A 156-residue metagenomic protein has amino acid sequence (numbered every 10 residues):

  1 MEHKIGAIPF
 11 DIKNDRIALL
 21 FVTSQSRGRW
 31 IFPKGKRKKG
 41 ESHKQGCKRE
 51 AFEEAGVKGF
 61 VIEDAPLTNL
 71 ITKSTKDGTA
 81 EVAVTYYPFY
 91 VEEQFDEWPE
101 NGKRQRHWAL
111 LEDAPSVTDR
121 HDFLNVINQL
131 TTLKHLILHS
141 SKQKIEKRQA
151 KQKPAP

Functional and structural regions predicted by a protein language model:
M1-F32: N-terminal strand-loop-strand
H3, A18, A80-Y87, Q105: Short beta-strand micro-motifs in enzyme catalytic cores
N14-D15, S26-R29, K38, L70-K73 (+1 more regions): Short, charged/polar surface micro-motifs in flexible loops or helix N-caps
I31, E81, W108: Short aromatic/basic micro-patch
K34-L67: The catalytic Nudix box helix
G56-F95: Active-site segment of metal-dependent pyrophosphate-handling enzymes, primarily the Nudix hydrolase catalytic core
Y86-P88, D96-Q129: NUDIX/MutT-family hydrolases
T118-P156: Charged phosphate-binding loop/patch that engages nucleotide di/tri-phosphates or the phosphate backbone of nucleic
